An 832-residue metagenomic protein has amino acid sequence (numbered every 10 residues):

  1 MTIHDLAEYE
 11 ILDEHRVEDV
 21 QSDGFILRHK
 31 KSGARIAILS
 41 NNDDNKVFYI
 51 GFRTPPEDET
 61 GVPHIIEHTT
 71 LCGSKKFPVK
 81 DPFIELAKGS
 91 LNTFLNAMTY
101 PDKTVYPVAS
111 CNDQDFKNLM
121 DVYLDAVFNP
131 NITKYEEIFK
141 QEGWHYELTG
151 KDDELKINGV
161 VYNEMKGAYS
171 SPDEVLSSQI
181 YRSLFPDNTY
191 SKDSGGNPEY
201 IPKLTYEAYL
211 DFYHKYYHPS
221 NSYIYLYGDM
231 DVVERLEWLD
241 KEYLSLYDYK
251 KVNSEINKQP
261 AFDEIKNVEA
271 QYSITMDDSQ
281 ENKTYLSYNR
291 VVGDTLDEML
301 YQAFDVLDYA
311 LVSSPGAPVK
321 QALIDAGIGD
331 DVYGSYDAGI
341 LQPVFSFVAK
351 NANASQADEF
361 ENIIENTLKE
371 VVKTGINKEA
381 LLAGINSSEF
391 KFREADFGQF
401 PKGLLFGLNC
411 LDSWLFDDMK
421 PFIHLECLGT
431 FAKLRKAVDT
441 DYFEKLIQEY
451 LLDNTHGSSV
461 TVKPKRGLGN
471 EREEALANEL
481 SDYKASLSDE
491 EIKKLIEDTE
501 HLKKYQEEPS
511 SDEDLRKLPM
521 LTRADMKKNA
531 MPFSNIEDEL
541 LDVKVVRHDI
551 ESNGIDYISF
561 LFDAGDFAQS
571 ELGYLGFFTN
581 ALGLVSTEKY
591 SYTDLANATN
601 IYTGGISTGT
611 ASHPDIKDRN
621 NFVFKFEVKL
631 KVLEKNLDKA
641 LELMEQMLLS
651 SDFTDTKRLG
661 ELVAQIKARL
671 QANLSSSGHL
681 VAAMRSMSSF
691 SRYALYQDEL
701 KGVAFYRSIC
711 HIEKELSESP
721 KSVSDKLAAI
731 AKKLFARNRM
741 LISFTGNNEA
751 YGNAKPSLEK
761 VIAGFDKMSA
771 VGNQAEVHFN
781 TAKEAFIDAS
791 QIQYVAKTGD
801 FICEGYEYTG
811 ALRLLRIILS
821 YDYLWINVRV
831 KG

Functional and structural regions predicted by a protein language model:
M1-V47, D263: Non-catalytic terminal extensions that flank enzyme cores
S40-N42, Y49-G51, Y162, K166-E174 (+7 more regions): His/Glu-based metal-binding/catalytic segments typifying zinc-dependent metallopeptidases
N45-P55, D81-N129, E136-E147, E174-E199 (+9 more regions): M16 family metallopeptidases and their MPP-like homologs
V62, I66-T70, F578: Active-site His/Glu-centered metal-binding helix of metallohydrolases
C72-G73, G196-S222: A conserved hydrophobic secondary-structure block that centers on an alpha-helix together with its immediately flanking
F94, L210-H214, S273-M276, V319 (+9 more regions): Generic recognition of flexible, low-complexity loop/linker segments
N158, L210-E242, V723-L758: Non-catalytic, conformational "gating/processing" segments within enzyme and secreted inhibitor domains
A432, K445-F533, Q671, L680 (+1 more regions): Long, compositionally biased intrinsically disordered regions
